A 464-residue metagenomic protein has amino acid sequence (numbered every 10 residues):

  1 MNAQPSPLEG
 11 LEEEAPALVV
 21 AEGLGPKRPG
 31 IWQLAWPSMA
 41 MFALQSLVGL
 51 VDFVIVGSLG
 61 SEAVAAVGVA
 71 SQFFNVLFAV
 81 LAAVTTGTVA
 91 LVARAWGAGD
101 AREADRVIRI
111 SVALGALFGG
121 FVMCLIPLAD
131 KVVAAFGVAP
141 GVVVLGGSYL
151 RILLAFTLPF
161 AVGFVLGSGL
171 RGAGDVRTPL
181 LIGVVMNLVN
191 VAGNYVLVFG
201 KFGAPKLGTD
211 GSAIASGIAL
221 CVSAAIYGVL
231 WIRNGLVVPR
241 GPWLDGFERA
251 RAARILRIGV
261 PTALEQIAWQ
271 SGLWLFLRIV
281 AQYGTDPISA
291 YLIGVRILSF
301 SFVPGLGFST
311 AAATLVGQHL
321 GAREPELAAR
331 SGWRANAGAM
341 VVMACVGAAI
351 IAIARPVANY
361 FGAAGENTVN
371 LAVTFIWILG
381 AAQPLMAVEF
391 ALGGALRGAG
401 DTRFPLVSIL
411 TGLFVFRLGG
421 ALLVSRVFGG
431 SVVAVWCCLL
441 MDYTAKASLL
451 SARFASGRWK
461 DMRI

Functional and structural regions predicted by a protein language model:
M1-A35, V92-L158, V189, A204-V260 (+2 more regions): Short alpha-helical transmembrane segments in multi-pass integral membrane proteins
G23-V54, S58-L59, Q72-G87, L91 (+8 more regions): N-terminal transmembrane alpha-helices
Q33-D52, I152, G163, A219-S223 (+4 more regions): Transmembrane helical elements of multi-pass membrane transporters/channels
A40, L44, V48, L77-L81 (+15 more regions): Residue-level hotspots within pore-lining transmembrane alpha-helices of multi-pass secondary transporters
A43, L47-A65, V133-P140, G193-L207 (+5 more regions): Helix-terminus/linker motif at the lipid-water interface of multi-pass membrane proteins
S61-Q72, G146-L150, A213, T285-F300 (+3 more regions): Small-residue hotspots at the loop-to-helix junctions and early N-terminal turns of transmembrane alpha-helices
V64-M123, P127, F160-P179, A290-A354 (+1 more regions): Small-residue-rich hydrophobic transmembrane alpha-helices
T85, I152-G172, P179-N187, S212-G228 (+6 more regions): Short runs within selected transmembrane alpha-helices of multi-pass transporters and secretion channels
